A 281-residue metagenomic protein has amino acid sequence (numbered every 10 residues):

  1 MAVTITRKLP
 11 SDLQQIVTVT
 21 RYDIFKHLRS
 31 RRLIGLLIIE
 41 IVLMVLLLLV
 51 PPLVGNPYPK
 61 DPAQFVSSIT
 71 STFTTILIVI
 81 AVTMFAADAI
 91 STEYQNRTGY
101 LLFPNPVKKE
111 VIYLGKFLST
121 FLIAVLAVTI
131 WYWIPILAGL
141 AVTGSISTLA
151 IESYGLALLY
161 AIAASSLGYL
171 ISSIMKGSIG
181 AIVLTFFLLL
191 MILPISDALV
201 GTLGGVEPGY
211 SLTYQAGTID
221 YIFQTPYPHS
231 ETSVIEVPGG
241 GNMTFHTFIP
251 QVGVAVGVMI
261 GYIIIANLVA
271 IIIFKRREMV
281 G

Functional and structural regions predicted by a protein language model:
M1-I38: Aromatic- and glycine-rich beta-strand/loop motifs that create alpha-glucan
A2-I5, I273-G281: Short, charged juxtamembrane terminal tails flanking transmembrane helices
A2-P10, I38-E40, M44-A89, L114-T185 (+4 more regions): Secretory targeting signals
K26, T92, N105, I136-L140 (+2 more regions): Transmembrane helix-loop junction
V50-F65, L190-I273, G281: Terminal transmembrane helical anchor/hairpin motif
A86, R97-T98: Hydrophobic alpha-helical segments typical of transmembrane helices and their membrane-interface/capping positions
L101-K108: Short helix-to-coil transition segments within interhelical loops that connect adjacent transmembrane helices
K108-E110, L114: Alpha-helix N-cap/start motif
